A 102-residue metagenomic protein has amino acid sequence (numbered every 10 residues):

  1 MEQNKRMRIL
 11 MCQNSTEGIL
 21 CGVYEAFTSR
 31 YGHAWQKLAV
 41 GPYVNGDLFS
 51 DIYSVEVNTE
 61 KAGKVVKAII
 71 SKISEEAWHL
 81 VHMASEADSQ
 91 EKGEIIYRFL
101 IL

Functional and structural regions predicted by a protein language model:
E2-T59: N-terminal ordered "arm"
P42-L102: Charged, alpha-helical interface segments at or near domain boundaries
